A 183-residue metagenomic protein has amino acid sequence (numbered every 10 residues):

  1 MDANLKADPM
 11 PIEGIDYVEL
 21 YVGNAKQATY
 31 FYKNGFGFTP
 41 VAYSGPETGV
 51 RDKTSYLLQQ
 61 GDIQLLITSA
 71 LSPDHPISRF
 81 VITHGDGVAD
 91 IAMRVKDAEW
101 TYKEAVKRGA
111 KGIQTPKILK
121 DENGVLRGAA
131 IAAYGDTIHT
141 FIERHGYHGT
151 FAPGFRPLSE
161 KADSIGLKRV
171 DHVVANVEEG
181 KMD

Functional and structural regions predicted by a protein language model:
M1-K26, V88-I91, H148-M182: N-terminal beta-strand motif that seeds the catalytic metal site of vicinal oxygen chelate
N4, F36-V81, L126-P153, P157: Conserved short beta-strand elements that form part of the metal-binding/catalytic scaffold of enzyme active sites
M10, V50, T83-D86, D97 (+3 more regions): Short, glycine/acidic-rich beta->alpha junctions
M10-E13, E19-Q64, K107, P116-E122 (+2 more regions): Core segments of cupin and vicinal oxygen chelate
I15-V22, F38, L58, L65-I67 (+4 more regions): Short, structured motif recognition centered on aromatic/hydrophobic residues
Y32, V81-I142: Hydrophobic or amphipathic alpha-helical targeting/insertion segments
